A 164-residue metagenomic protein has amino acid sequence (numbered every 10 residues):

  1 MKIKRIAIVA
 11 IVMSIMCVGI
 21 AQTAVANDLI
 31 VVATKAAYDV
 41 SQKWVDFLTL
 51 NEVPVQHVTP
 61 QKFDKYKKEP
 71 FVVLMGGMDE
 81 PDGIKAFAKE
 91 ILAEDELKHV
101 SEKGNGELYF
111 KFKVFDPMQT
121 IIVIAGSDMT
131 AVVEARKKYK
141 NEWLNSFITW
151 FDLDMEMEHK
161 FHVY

Functional and structural regions predicted by a protein language model:
M1-A26, V73, D128: Secretory targeting signatures
T23-Y164: Solvent-exposed alpha-helical segments and adjacent loops that form catalytic or protein-interaction surfaces
